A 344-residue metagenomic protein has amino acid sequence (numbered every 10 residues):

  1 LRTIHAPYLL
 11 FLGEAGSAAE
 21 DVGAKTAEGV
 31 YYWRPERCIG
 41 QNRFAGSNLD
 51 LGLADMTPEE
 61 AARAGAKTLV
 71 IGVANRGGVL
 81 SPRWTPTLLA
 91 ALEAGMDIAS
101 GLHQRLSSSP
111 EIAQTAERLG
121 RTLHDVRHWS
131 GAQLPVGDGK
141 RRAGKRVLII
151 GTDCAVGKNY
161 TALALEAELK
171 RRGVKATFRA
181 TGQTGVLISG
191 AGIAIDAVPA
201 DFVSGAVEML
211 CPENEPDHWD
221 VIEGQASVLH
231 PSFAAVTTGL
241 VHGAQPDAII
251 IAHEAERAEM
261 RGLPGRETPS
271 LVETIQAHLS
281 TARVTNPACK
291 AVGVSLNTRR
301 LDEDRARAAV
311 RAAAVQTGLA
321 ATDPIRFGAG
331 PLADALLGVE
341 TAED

Functional and structural regions predicted by a protein language model:
L1-G46, L51-A66, E168-Q245, A258-R266 (+2 more regions): ATP-dependent carboxylate-amine ligase catalytic core
L51-A94, G101-H103, S108: Phosphate-bearing ligand-interacting subdomains that bind or position ATP/ADP/UDP/GDP/NAD(P) or nucleotide-linked
T87-R146, A333: Extreme N-terminal, non-catalytic leader segments that precede Walker-type/kinase nucleotide-binding cores
A90-L92, S107, L148, F178 (+6 more regions): Non-transmembrane, aqueous-exposed alpha-helical and coiled segments at domain scale
A99-H103, I149-V156, I193-V198: Flexible, glycine/proline-enriched loop segments at strand-loop-helix junctions that form or flank small-ligand binding
S100, Q104-L106, P110-I112, H124-G131 (+2 more regions): Conserved catalytic-core segment of NTP-binding enzymes
Q133-A176: Walker A (P-loop) phosphate-binding motif
